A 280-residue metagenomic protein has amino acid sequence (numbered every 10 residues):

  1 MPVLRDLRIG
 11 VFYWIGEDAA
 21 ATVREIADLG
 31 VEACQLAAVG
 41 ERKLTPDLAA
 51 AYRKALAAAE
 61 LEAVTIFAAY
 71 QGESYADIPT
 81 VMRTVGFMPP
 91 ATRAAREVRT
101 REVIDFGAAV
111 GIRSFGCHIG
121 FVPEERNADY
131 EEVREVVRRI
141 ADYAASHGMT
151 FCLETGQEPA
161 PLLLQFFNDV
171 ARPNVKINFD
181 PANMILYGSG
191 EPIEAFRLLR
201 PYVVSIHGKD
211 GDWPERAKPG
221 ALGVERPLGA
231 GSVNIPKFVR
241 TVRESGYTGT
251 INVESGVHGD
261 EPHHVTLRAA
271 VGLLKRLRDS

Functional and structural regions predicted by a protein language model:
M1-R8, I15-L29, A50, A57-E60 (+5 more regions): Histidine-acidic metal/acid-base catalytic patches
I9-Y13, Q35-L36, T150-E154: Short catalytic-loop micro-motif centered on adjacent basic/acidic residues
W14, I66, E154-T155, A230: Small/polar loops that bind or transfer phosphate-bearing groups
A20-A21, Y75-K176: Active-site acidic/histidine proton-transfer and metal-coordination neighborhood in alpha/beta enzyme cores
Q35, T65-F67, G116, V204-H207 (+1 more regions): Conserved beta-strand positions in the central sheet of alpha/beta enzyme cores
Q35-A57, I119-E125: Glycine-rich, proline-tolerant flexible connector loops at the mouths of alpha/beta enzymes
A38-V39, A68, I119-G120, G156 (+1 more regions): Active-site loop/turn elements of alpha/beta-hydrolase fold enzymes, especially the short glycine-/histidine-rich
V39-L44, A69-E73, H258: Short active-site-proximal "capping" loops at secondary-structure junctions
